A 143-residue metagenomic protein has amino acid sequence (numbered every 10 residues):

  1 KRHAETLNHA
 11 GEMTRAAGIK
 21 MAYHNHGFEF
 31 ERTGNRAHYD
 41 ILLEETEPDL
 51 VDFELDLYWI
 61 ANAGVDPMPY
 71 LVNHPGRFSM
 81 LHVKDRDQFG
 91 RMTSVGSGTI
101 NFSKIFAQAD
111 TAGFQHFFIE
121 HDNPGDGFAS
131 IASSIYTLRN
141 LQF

Functional and structural regions predicted by a protein language model:
K1-D52: Active-site acidic/histidine proton-transfer and metal-coordination neighborhood in alpha/beta enzyme cores
N25-G27, L57, H121: Short glycine-centered, acidic/aromatic-flanked micro-motifs in structured strand/loop junctions that mark active-site
T33-D52, W59-F143: Histidine-acidic metal/acid-base catalytic patches
